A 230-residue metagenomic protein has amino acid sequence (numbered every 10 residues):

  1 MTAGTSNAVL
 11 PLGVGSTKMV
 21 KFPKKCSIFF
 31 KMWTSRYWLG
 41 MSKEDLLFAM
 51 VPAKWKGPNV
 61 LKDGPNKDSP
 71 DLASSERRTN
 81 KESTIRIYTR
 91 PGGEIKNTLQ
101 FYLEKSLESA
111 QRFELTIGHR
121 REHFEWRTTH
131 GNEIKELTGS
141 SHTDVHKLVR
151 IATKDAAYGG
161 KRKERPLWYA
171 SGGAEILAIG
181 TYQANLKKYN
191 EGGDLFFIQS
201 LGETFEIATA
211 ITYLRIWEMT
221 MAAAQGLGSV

Functional and structural regions predicted by a protein language model:
M1-Y37, M41-S42, E108, T116-V230: Low-complexity or membrane-interfacial segments used for flexible interactions
V9, P65, P70-A73, L99 (+2 more regions): Intrinsic disorder/low-complexity detector
F30-E44, P52-A53, P58-S69, E76-N80 (+3 more regions): Core beta-strand residues in small-molecule sensory/regulatory alpha/beta domains
L47-P52, D68-R77, L167-G180, A184: Glycine-centered structural positions embedded in regular secondary structure
P52, E104-K105: Low-complexity, polar/charged sequence tracts that form flexible coils or short amphipathic helices and often embed
P70-D71, I95-Q100, E122-F124: Short beta-strand segments
R78, L103-E104, H130: Short amphipathic alpha-helical segments embedded in low-complexity Lys/Glu-rich regions
N80-E82, K96, E108-A110, R121: Eukaryote-biased feature marking scaffold/signaling PDZ-domain proteins and nuclear chromatin regulators
